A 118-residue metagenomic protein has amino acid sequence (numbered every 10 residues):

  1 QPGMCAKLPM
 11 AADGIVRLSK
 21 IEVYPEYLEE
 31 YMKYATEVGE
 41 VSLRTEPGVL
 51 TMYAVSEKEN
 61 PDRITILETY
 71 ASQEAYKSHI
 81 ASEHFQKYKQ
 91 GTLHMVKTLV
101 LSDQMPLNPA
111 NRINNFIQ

Functional and structural regions predicted by a protein language model:
Q1-D13, Y53-D62, K89-Q118: Glycine-rich beta-strand-turn "strand-cap" elements at beta-sheet edges
G14-E22, T51-I80: Short, well-ordered beta-strand segments in beta-rich or mixed alpha/beta enzyme and ligand-binding folds
E22-Y31: Short, surface-exposed ligand-recognition loops at beta-strand->loop->(often short) alpha-helix junctions that present
M32-K33, Q86: Short, well-ordered alpha-helical segments
A35, G39: Short amphipathic alpha-helical/adjacent loop interface patches that line ligand and macromolecule-binding sites
V41-T51, T69-Q104: An amphipathic, aromatic/His-enriched active-site/gating alpha helix that lines ligand/cofactor pockets
